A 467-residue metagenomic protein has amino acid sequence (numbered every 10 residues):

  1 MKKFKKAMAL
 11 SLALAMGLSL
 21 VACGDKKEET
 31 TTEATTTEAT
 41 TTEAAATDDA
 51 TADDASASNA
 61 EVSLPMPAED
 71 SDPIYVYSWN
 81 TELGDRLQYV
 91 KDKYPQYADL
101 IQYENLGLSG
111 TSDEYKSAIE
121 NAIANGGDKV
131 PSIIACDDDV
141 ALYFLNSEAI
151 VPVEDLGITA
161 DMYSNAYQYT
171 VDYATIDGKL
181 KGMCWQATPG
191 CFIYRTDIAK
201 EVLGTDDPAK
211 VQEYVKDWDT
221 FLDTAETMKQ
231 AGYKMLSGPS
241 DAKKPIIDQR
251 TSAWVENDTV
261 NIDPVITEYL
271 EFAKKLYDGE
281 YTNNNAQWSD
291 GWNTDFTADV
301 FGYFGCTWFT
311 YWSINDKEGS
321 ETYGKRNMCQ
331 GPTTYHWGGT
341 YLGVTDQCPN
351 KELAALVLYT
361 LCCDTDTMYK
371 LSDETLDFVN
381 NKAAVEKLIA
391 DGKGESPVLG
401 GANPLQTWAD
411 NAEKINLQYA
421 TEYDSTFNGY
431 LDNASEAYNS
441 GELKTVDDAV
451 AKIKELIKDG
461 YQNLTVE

Functional and structural regions predicted by a protein language model:
F4-D25: Sec-dependent N-terminal signal peptides of Gram-positive bacterial secreted proteins and lipoproteins
A9, C23-L142, L353, Y369 (+2 more regions): Conserved N-terminal structural module of periplasmic/extracytoplasmic solute-binding proteins
A55, E386-E467: Conserved C-terminal helix/tail region of periplasmic/extracytoplasmic solute-binding proteins
A55-P65, S112-K116, C136-C191, L222 (+3 more regions): Hinge/lid segment of periplasmic solute-binding proteins
D99, A124, K317-A383: Extracytoplasmic/periplasmic substrate-recognition and gating elements
S112-K116, G238, D248-G331: Extracytoplasmic ligand-binding clamshell segments of periplasmic binding protein
D113-V130, L142, S147, A199 (+4 more regions): Short helices/loops that flank or line small-molecule/ion binding pockets
E154-D161, A174-A242, W254-N285, D346-E352 (+1 more regions): Helix-loop-helix "hinge/cap" segment bordering the ligand-binding cleft or interdomain interface
